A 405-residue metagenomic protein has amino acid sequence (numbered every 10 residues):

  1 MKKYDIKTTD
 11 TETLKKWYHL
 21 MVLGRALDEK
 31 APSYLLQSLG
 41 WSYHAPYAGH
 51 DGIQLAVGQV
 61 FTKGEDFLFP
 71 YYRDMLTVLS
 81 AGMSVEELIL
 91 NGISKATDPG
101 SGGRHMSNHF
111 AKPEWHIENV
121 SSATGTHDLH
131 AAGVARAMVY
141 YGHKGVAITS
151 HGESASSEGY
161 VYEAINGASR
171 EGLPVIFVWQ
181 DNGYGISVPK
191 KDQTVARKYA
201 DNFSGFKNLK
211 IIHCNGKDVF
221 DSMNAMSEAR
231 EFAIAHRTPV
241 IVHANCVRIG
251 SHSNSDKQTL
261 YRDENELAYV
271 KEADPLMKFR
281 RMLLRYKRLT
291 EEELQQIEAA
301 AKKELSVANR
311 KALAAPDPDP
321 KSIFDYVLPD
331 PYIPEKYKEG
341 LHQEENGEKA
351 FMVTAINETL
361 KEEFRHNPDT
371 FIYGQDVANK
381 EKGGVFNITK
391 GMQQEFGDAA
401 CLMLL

Functional and structural regions predicted by a protein language model:
M1-I53, Q59-V60, A244, I249-F396: Conserved acidic/glycine
A26-L173, P189-K207, D369: Cofactor-binding active-site loop characterized by glycine-rich and histidine/acidic residues
W41-Y43, H116-T126, G185, G340-F351 (+1 more regions): Acidic/glycine-enriched edge-of-secondary-structure segments
S42, T149-H151, H213, F371-A378 (+1 more regions): Short glycine-rich or small-residue beta-strand-to-loop segments that form or flank ligand, phosphate, metal/Fe-S
Y72, N182, N245-V247, D376-A378 (+1 more regions): Anionic group-transfer/hydrolysis microenvironments
V78-L79, I186, D221-S222, D330-P331 (+1 more regions): Short secondary-structure boundary/hinge segments and terminal tails
A81, Y160-V161, A225, G384-I388: Residues at alpha-helix caps and immediate loop-helix transition turns in enzyme cores, especially N- and C-cap
H116-S306, A314: Glycine-rich ThDP/TPP pyrophosphate-binding loop and its adjacent helix/strand module within ThDP-dependent enzymes
